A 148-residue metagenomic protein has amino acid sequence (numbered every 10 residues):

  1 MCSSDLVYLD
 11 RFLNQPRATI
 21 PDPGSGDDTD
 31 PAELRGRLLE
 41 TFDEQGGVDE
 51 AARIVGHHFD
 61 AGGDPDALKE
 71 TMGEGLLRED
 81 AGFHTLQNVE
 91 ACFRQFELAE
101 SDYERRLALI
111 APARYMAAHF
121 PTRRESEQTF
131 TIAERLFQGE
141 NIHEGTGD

Functional and structural regions predicted by a protein language model:
M1-D148: Mature, well-folded catalytic/scaffold domains that follow N-terminal targeting or propeptide regions
